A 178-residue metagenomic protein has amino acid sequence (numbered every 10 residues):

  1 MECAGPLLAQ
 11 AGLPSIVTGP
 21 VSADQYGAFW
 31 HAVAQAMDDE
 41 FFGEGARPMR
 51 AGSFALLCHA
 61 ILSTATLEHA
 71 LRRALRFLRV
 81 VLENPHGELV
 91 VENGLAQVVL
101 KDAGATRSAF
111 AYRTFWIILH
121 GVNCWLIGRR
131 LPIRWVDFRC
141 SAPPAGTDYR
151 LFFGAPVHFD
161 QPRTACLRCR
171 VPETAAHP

Functional and structural regions predicted by a protein language model:
M1-Q97, I118: N-terminal low-complexity or simple alpha-helical regulatory segments that function as activation/interaction modules
L67-P178: Alpha-helical bundle regulatory/interaction domains
